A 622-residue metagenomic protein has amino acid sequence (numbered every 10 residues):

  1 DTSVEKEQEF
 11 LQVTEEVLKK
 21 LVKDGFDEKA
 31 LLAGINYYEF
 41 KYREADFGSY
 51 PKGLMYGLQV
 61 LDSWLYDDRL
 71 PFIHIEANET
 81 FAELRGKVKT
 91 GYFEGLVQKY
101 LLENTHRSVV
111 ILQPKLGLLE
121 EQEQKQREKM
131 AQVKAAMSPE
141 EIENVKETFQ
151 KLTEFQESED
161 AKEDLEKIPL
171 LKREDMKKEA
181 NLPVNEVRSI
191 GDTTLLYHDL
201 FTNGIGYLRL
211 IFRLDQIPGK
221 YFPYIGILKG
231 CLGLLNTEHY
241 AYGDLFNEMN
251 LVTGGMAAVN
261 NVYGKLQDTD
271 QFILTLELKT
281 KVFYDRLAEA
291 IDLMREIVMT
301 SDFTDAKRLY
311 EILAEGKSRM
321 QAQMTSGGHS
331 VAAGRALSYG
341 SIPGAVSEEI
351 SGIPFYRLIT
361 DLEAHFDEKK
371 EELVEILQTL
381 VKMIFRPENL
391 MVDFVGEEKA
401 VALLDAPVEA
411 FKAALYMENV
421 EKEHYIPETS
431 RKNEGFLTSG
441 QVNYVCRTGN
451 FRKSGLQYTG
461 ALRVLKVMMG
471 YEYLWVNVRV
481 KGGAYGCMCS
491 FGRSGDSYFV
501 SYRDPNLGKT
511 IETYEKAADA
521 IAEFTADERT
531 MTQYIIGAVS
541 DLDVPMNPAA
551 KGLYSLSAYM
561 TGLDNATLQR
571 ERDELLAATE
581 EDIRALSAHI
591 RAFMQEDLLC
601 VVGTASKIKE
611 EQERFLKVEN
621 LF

Functional and structural regions predicted by a protein language model:
D1, P51-L70, H74, K134-G233 (+4 more regions): His/Glu-based metal-binding/catalytic segments typifying zinc-dependent metallopeptidases
D1-R85, T105-K115, E121, N203-G233 (+5 more regions): M16 family metallopeptidases and their MPP-like homologs
E79, T90-K99, D192-L195, L210-D215 (+2 more regions): Short alpha-helical segments and helix-capping/turn motifs at coil-helix boundaries
A82, G95-L182, G334-T438, Y534 (+2 more regions): Long, compositionally biased intrinsically disordered regions
L84-K87, Q98-E103, E186-R188, H198-F201 (+7 more regions): A general structural signal for short secondary-structure junctions and capping/turn motifs
K89-G91, L182-I190, K369-L373, V476-V480 (+1 more regions): Short, solvent-exposed secondary-structure boundary motifs
